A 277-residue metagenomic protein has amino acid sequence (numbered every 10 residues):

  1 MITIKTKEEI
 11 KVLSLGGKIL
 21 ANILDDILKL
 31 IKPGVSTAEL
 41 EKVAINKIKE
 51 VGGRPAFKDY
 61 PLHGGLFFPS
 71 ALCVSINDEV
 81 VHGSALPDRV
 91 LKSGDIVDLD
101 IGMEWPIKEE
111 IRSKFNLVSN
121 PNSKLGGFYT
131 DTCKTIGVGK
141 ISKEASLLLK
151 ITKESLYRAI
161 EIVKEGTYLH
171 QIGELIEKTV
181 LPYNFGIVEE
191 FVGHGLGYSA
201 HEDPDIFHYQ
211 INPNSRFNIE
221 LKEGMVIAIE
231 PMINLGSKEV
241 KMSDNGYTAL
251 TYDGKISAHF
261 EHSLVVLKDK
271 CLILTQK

Functional and structural regions predicted by a protein language model:
M1-K277: Active-site neighborhoods and metal-handling regions in enzymes and metal-associated proteins
